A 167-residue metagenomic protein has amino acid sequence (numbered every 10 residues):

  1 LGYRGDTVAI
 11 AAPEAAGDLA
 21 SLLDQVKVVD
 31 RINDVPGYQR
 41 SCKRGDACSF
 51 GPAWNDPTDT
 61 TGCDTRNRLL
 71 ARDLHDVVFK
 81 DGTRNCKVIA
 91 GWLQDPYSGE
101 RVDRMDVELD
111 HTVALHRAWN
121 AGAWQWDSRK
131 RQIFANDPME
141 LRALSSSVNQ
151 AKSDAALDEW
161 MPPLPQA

Functional and structural regions predicted by a protein language model:
G2-C63: N-terminal module-boundary/linker segments of secreted carbohydrate-active enzymes
P13, T60, D64, K87 (+2 more regions): Soluble non-cytosolic domains of exported or imported proteins
A16-V26, V35, C63-N67, A90 (+4 more regions): Extracytoplasmic/secreted envelope proteins and their assembly/folding machinery, especially bacterial periplasmic
L23-P36, C42, D46, R66 (+6 more regions): Sec/Tat-exported extracytoplasmic proteins
D34, T65-R66, G122, K130: Glycine-rich, flexible loop/turn motifs
G45-R104: Glycine/proline-rich, flexible active-site/cofactor-binding loop segments that harbor closely spaced acidic
W92-A167: Domain-level detector of nuclease and nuclease-like folds in predominantly extracellular/periplasmic contexts
